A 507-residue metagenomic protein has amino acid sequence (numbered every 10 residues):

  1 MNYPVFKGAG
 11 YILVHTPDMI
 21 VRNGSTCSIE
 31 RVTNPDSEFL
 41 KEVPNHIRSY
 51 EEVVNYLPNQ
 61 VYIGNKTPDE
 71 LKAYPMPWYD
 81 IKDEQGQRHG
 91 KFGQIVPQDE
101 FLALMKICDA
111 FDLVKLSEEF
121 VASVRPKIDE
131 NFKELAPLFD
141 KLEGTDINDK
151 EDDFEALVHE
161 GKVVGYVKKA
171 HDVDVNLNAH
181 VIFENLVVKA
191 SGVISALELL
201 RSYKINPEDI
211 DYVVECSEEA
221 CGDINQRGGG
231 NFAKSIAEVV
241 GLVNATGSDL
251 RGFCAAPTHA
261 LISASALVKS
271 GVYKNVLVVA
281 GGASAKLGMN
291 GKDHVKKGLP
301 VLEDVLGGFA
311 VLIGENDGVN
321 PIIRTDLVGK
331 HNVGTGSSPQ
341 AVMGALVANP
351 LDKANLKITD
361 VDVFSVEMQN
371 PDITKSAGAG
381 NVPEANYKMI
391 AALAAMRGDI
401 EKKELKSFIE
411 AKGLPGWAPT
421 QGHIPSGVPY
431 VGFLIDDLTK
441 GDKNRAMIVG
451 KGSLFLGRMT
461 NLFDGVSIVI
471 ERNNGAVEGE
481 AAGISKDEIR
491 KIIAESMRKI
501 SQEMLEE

Functional and structural regions predicted by a protein language model:
M1-L186, D293-I358, G450, M459-E507: Condensing-enzyme catalytic core mediating Claisen C-C bond formation in acyl metabolism
K162-F183, D223-S263, L267-K274, N320 (+1 more regions): Conserved catalytic cysteine-centered active-site region of acyl-thioester-dependent Claisen-condensing enzymes
V188-K204, A233, P339-N355, P429-D437: Short, well-ordered amphipathic alpha-helical segments that serve as non-catalytic structural scaffolds within diverse
K189-G247, R251-G252, K357-K388, L393: Conserved beta-ketoacyl condensing-enzyme motif
S202-D211, G241-T246, S270-L277, K353-T359 (+2 more regions): Structural signature of cysteine-dependent C-C bond-forming condensing enzymes
C216-C221, G252-P257, A280-K286, G450-F455: Acidic, glycine-rich active-site loops and adjacent beta-strand->loop/helix elements that engage anionic groups
I224-R227, H259-I262, L287-D293, R324-T325 (+2 more regions): Short acidic, glycine/serine/threonine-rich loops at helix termini
S270-V305: Flexible, glycine-rich active-site loops centered on histidine and acidic residues that chelate a metal or position
